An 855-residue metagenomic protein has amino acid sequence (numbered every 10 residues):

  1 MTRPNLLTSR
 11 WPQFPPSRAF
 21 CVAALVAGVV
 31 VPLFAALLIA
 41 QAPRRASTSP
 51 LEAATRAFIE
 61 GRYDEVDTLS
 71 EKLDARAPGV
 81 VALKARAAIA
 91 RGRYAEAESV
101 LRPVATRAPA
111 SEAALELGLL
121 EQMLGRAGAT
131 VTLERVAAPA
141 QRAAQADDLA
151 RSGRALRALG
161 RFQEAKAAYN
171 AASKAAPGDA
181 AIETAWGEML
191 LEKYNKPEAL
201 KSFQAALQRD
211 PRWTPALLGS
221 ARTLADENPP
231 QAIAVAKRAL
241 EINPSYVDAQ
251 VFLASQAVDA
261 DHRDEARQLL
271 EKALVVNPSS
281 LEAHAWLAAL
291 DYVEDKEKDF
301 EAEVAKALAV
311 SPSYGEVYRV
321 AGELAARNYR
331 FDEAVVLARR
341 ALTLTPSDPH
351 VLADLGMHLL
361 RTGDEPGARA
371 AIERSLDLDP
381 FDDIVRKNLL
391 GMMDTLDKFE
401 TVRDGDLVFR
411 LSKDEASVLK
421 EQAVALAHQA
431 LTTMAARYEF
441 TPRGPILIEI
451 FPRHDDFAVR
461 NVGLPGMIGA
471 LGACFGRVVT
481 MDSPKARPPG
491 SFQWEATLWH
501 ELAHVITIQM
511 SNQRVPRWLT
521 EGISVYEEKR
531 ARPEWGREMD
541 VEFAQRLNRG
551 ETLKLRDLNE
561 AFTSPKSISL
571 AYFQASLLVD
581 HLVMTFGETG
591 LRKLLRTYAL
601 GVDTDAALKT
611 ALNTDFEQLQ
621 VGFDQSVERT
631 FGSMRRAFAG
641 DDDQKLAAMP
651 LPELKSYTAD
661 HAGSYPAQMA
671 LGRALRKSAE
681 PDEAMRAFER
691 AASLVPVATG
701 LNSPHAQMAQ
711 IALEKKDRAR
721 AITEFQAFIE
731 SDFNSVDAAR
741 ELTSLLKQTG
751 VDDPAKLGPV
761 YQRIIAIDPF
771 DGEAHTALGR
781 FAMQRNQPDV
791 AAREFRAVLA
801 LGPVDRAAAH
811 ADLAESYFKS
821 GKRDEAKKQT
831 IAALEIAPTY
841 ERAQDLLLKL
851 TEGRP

Functional and structural regions predicted by a protein language model:
A42-A46, T55, W286, R340 (+8 more regions): Beta/coil-rich, acidic/histidine-enriched accessory regions frequently appended to metallopeptidases
S47, P78-G79, S111-E112, A144-D147 (+13 more regions): Helix-start (N-cap) detector for alpha-helical repeat units in TPR-like alpha-solenoids, especially tetratricopeptide
R56, K201, A234, E241 (+10 more regions): Juxtacatalytic substrate-recognition/specificity segment
K72-A75, A105-T106, A138, S173-K174 (+12 more regions): Conserved structural position within tetratricopeptide repeats
A75, A108-P109, Q141-A143, P177 (+12 more regions): Short coil turns that delineate tetratricopeptide repeat
L83, E116, R151, A185 (+12 more regions): Canonical tetratricopeptide repeat
R91-S99, L124-T132, L159-A171, E192-A205 (+12 more regions): Structural signature of tandem alpha-helical TPR/SEL1-like repeats, specifically the intra-repeat loop/turn
